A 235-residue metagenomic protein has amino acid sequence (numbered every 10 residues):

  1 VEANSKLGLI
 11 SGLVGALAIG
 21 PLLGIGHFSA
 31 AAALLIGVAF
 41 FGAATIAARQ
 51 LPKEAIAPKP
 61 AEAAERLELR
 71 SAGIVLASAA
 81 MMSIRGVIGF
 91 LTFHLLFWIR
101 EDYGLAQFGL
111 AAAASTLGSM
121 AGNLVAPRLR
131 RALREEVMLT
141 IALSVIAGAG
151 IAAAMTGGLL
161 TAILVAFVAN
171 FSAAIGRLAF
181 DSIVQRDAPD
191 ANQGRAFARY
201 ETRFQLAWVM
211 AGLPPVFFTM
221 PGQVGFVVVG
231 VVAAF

Functional and structural regions predicted by a protein language model:
V1-G26, R49, I84-I88, S115-P127 (+2 more regions): Substrate-agnostic recognition of the 12-TM MFS/MFS-like secondary transporter fold
L23-A39, A106, V216-A234: A membrane-interface helix-boundary motif in multi-pass transporters
L35-V38, V137-A152, G230: Structural signature of the two symmetry-related core transmembrane helices
G37-E62: Helix-loop junctions on the cytosolic side of multi-pass membrane transporters, especially the intracellular loop
A48, A149-A154, A169: MFS-fold secondary transporters
A64-S115: Helix-loop boundary and gating motifs at the non-cytosolic
W98-G104, A132-L133, A154, I183-A188: Helix-to-coil boundary motifs at intracellular loop junctions of multi-pass secondary transporters
A154-A166: Helix-loop junctions at membrane interfaces in 12-TM secondary transporters
